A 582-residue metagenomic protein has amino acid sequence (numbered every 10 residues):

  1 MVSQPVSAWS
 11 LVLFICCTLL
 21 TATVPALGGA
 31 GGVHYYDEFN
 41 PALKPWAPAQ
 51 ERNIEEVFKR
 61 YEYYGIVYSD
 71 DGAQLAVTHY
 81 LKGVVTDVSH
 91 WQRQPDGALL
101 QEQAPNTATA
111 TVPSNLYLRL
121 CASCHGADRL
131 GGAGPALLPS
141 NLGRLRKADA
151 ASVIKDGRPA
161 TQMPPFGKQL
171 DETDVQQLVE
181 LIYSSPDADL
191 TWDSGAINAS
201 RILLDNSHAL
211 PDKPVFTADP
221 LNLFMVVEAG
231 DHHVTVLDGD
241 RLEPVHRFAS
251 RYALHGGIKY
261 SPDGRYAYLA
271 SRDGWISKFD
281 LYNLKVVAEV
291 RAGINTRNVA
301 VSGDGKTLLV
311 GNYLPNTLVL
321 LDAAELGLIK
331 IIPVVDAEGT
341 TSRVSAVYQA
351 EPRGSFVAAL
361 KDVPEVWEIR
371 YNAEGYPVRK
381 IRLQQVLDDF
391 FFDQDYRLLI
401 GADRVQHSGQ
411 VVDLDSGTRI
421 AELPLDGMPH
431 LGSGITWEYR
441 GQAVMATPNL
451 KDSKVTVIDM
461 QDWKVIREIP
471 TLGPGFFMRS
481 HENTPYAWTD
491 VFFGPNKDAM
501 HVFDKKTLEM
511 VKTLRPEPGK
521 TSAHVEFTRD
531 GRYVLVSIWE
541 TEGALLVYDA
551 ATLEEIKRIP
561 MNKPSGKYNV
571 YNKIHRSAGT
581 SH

Functional and structural regions predicted by a protein language model:
Y63-Y64, D212-K213, L254-K259, T296-V301 (+6 more regions): Repeated scaffold domains used in trafficking and secretory/extracellular systems, primarily beta-propellers
D70-D71, D219-P220, P262-D263, G303-D304 (+5 more regions): Residue-level detector of Asp-centered blade-edge/turn motifs that repeat once per structural unit in beta-propeller
Q94, G239-R241, L281-L284, A323-L326 (+5 more regions): Short loop/turn segments that connect beta-strands within beta-propeller blades
A104-T111, L118-L120, P164-G230: Flexible coil segments in periplasmic/lumen-exposed cytochrome c-class electron-transfer proteins
S123, D128-A133, L137-D187: Extracytoplasmic electron-transfer domains, predominantly the class I c-type cytochrome c fold
E243-F248, K285-V290, G327-E338, G375-R382 (+4 more regions): A short beta-strand motif characteristic of beta-propeller blades
N295-T307, G311-P364, G375-V378: Asp-box/WD-like beta-propeller blade repeats and closely related beta-sheet repeat scaffolds
P474-G543: Loop/turn-rich, solvent-exposed surfaces of beta-rich toroidal or solenoidal domains
